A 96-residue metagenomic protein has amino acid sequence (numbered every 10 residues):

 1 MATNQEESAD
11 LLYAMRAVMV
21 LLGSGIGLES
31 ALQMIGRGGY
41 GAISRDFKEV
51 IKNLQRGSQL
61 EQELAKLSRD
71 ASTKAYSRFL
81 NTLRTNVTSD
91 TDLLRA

Functional and structural regions predicted by a protein language model:
M1-R69, K74-N86, D92-L94: Juxtamembrane/interface alpha-helical elements of multi-pass membrane proteins
